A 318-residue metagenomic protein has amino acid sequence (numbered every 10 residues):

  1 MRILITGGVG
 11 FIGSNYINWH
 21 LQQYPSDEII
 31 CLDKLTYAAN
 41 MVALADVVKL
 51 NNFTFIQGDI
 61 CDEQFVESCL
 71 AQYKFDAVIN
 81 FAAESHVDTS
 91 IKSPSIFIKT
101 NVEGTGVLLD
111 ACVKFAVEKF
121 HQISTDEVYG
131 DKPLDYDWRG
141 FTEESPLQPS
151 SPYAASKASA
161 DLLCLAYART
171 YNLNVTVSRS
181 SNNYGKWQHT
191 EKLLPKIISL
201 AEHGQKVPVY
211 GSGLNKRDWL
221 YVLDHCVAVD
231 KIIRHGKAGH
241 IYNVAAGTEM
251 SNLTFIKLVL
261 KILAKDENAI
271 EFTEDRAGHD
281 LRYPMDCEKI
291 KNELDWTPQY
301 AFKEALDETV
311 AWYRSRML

Functional and structural regions predicted by a protein language model:
M1-N183: N-terminal Rossmann-like NAD(P)+-binding domain of SDR-like oxidoreductases, especially those catalyzing
I12, A38-A39, Q64, Q188 (+2 more regions): Residues that form or flank phosphate/diphosphate-binding pockets in enzymes that use nucleotide phosphates
N15, V42, S68, T89-K92 (+4 more regions): Generic recognition of short, well-ordered alpha-helical segments
W19, G58, P195, A201-L318: C-terminal substrate-binding subdomain of Rossmann-fold SDR/epimerase-dehydratase oxidoreductases
N40-A43, V87, D137, E143 (+6 more regions): Glycine-rich, flexible loop/turn motifs
D135-Y136, T190-I198: A glycine/serine/threonine-rich, flexible loop-to-helix segment that serves as the NAD(P) cofactor-binding "lid"
S159, L163, Y167, I197 (+2 more regions): Hydrophobic alpha-helix immediately C-terminal to the catalytic Tyr-X-X-X-Lys motif of short-chain
